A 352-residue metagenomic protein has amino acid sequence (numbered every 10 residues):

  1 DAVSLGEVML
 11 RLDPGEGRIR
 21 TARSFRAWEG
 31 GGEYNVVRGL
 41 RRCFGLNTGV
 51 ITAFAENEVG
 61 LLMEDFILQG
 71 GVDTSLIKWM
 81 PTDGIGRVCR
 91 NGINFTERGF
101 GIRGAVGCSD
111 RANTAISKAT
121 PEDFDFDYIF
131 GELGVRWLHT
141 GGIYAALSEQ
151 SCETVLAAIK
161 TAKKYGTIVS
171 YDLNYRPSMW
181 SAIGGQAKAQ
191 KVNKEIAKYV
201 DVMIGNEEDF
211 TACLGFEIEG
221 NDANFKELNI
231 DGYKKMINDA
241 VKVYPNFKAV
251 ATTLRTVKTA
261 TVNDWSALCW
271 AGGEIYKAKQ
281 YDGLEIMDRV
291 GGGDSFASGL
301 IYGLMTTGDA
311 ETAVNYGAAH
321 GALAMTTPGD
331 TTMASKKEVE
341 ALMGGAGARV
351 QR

Functional and structural regions predicted by a protein language model:
D1-R20: Positively charged, low-complexity intrinsically disordered leader regions
S24-Y34, T52-E56, K78-V88, D288-G292 (+1 more regions): Active-site nucleophile and cofactor-binding loops and adjacent substrate-binding regions of central metabolic enzymes
W28, N35-N47, Q69, G303-T306: Alpha-helix C-terminal capping segments
G45, K163-I168, Y244-K248: A short helix->loop->beta-strand "cap" motif at the edges of active sites that frequently abuts
N47-G142, V339-R352: Conserved N-terminal subdomain of the carbohydrate kinase-like
T48, T74, V169-Y171, I204: Hydrophobic beta-strand scaffold residues
R176-E274: Conserved phosphate/ATP/ADP-binding segment of small-molecule kinases
A260, Y276-A346, R352: Conserved post-catalytic alpha-helical subdomain immediately downstream of the catalytic base and nucleotide-binding
